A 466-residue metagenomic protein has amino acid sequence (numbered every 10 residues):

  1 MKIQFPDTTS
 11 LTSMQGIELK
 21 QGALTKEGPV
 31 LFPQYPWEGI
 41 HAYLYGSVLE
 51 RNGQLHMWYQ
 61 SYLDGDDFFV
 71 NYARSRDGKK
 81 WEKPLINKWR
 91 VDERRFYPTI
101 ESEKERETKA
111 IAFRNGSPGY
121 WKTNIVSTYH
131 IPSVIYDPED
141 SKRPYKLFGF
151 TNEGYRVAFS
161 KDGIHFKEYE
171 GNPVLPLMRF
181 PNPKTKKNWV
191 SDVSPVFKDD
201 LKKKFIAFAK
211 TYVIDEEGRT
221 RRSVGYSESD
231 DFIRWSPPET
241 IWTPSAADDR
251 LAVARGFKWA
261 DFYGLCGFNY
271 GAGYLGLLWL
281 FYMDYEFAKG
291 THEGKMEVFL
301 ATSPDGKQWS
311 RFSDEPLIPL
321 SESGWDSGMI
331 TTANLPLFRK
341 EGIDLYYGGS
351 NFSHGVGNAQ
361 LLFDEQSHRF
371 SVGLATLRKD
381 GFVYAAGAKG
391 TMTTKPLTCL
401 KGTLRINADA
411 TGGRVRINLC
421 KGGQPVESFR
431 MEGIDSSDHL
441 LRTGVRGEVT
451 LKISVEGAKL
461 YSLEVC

Functional and structural regions predicted by a protein language model:
M1-C466: Carbohydrate-active catalytic/glycan-binding domains of CAZyme proteins, especially the secreted or lumenal ectodomains
